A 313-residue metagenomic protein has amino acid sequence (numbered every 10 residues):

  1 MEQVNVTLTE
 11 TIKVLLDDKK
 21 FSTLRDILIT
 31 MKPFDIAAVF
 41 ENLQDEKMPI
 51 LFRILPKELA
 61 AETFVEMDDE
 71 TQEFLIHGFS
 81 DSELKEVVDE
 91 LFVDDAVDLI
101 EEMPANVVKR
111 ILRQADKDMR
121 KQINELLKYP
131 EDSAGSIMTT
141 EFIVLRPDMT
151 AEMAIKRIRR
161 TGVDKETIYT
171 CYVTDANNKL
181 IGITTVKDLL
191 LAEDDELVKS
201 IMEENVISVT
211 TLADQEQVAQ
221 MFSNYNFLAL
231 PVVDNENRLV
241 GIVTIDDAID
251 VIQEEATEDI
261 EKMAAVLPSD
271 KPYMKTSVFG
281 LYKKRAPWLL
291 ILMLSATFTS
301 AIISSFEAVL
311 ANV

Functional and structural regions predicted by a protein language model:
M1-L267: Hydrophobic packing positions in regular secondary-structure scaffolds
D148, E258-V313: Alpha-helical transmembrane segments and their membrane-interface boundaries that form or gate the permeation pathway
